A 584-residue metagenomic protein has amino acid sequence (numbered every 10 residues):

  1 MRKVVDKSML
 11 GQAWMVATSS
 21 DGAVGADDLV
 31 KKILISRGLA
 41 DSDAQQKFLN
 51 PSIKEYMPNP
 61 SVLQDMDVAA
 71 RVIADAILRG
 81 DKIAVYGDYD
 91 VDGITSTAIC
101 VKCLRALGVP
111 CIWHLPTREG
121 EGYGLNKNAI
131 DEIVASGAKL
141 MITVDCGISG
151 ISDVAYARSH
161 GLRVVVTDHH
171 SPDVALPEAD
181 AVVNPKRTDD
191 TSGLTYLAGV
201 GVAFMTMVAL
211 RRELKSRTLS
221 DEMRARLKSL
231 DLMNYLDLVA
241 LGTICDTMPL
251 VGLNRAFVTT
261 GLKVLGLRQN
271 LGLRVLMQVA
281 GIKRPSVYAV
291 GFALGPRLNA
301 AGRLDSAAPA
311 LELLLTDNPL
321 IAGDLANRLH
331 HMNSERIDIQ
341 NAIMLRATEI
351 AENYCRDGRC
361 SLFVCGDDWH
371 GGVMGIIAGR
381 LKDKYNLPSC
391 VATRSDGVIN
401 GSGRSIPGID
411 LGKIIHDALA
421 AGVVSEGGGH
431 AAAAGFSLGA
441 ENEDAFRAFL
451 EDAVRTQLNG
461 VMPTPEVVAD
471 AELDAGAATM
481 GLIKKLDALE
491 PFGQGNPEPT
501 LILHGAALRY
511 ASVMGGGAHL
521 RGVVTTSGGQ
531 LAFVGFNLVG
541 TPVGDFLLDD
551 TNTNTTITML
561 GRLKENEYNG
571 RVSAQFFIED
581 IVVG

Functional and structural regions predicted by a protein language model:
R2-K3, D75-D81, I321-V364, D417-G584: Mid-to-C-terminal polyanion-binding domains and interfaces
K7-L10, T18-A138, H160-G161, E178 (+4 more regions): Hydrophobic helix-and-loop "lid/oligomerization" segment in the mid-to-C-terminal part of catalytic domains
W14: Phosphoinositide-driven peripheral membrane association surfaces in eukaryotic signaling/cytoskeletal regulators
L34, I142, N299, L486 (+1 more regions): A residue-level signal for conserved active-site and pocket-lining positions in enzyme catalytic cores
A74-D75, V174-N184, V524-G529: Acidic-glycine-rich active-site phosphate/pyrophosphate-binding loop
N126-A129, G150-V154, T167-H170, G375-A378 (+2 more regions): Short beta-alpha junctions and helix-cap segments that line functional grooves
D131-V200, F204-D221: Active-site cavity-forming subdomains of large catalytic enzyme subunits
H169-H170, H370, H430, H519: Histidine-centered active-site/metal-ligand motif
